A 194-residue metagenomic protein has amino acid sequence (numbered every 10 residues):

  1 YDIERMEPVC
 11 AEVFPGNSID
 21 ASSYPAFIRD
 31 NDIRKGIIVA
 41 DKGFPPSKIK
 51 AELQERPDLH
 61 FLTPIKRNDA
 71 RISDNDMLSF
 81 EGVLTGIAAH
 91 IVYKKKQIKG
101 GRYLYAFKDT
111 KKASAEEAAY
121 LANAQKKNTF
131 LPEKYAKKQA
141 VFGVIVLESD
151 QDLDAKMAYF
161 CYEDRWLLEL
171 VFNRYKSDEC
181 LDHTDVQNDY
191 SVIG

Functional and structural regions predicted by a protein language model:
Y1-G194: Anion-binding and metal-coordination hotspots
